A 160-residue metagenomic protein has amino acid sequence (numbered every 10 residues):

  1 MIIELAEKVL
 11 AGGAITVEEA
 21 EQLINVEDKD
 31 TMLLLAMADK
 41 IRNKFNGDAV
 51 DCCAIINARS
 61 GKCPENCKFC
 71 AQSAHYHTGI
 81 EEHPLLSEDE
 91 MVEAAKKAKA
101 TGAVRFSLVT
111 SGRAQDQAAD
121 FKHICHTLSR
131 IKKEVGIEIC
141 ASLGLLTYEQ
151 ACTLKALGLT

Functional and structural regions predicted by a protein language model:
M1-P64: Flexible, acidic/Gly-rich N-terminal and inter-domain linker regions that tether and position cofactor-handling modules
E7-G12, N66-K68, A98-A100, H123: Short hydrophobic/aromatic-rich motifs at helix boundaries and adjacent loops
T16, Y76-T160: Conserved Radical SAM active-site core
V50-E90: Canonical Radical SAM [4Fe-4S] cluster-binding loop centered on the CxxxCxxC motif and its immediate flanking residues
